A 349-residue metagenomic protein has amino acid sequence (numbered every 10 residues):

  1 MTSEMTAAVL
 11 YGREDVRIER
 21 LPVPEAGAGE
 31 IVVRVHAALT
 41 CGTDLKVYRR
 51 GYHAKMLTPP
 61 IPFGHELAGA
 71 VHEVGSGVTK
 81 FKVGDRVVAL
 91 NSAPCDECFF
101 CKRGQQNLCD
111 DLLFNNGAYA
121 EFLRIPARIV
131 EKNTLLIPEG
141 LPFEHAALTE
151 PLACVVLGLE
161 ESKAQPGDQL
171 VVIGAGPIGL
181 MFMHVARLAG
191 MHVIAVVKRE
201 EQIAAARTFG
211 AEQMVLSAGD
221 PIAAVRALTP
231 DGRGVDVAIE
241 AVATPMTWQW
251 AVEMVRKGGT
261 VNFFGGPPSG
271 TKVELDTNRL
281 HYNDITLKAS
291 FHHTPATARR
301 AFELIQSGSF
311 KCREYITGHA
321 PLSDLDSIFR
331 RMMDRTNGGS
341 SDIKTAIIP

Functional and structural regions predicted by a protein language model:
T2-A7, A195, Q249-E253, P295-P349: C-terminal hydrophobic helical "lid"/dimerization subdomain of Rossmann-like NAD(P)H-dependent oxidoreductases
P22-A38, Y52-F99, L136-G140: Glycine-rich beta-strand-centered segment in the early N-terminal region that forms part of a ligand/cofactor-binding
R86, L141-G219: Mid-domain Rossmann-like dinucleotide-binding core that forms the NAD(H)/NADP(H) cofactor-binding site
C95-I173, R313: NAD(P)H dinucleotide-binding glycine-rich loop of Rossmann-like/cofactor-binding domains, especially the beta1-alpha1
P221-G232: Short amphipathic alpha-helix with an adjacent loop that forms part of the alpha/beta core around
P245-S307, I348-P349: Glycine-rich phosphate-binding loop and adjacent beta-alpha segment of Rossmann(oid) nucleotide-cofactor-binding
